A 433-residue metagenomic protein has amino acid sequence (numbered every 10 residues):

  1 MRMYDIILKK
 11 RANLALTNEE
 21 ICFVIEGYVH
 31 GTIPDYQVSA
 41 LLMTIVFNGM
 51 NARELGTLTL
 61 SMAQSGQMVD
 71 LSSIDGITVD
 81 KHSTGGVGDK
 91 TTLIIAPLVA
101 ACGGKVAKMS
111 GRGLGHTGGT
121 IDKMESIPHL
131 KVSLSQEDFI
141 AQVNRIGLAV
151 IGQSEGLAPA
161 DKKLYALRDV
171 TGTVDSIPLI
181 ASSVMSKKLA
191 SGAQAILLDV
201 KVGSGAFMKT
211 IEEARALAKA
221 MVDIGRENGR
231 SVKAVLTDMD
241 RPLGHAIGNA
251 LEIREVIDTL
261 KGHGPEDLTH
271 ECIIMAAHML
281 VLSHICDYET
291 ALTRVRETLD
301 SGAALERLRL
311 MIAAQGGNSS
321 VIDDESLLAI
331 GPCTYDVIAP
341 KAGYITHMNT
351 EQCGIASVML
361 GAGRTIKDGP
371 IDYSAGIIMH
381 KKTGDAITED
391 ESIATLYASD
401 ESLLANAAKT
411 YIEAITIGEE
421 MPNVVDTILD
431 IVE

Functional and structural regions predicted by a protein language model:
M1-G88, R307-Q315, I428, V432-E433: Acidic, glycine/proline-rich low-complexity segments that act as flexible tails and inter-domain linkers
D5, K10, A15-T17, Y28 (+6 more regions): Well-ordered secondary-structure scaffolds
F47, L93-A107, K187-G192, E227-N228 (+1 more regions): Alpha-helix C-terminal capping segments
I77-A100, G104-H116: Glycine/serine-rich anion-binding loops at beta->alpha junctions that coordinate negatively charged ligand groups
T92, S110, T117-D122, S154 (+4 more regions): Short acidic, glycine/serine/threonine-rich loops at helix termini
M109, V143, I151-S154, D199-G203 (+1 more regions): Short beta-strand segments
K123-A149, K219-G225, G229: A glycine-rich helix N-cap at a beta->alpha junction
N144-A193: Phosphate/diphosphate-binding glycine-rich loops and adjacent basic-rich segments that engage nucleotide
